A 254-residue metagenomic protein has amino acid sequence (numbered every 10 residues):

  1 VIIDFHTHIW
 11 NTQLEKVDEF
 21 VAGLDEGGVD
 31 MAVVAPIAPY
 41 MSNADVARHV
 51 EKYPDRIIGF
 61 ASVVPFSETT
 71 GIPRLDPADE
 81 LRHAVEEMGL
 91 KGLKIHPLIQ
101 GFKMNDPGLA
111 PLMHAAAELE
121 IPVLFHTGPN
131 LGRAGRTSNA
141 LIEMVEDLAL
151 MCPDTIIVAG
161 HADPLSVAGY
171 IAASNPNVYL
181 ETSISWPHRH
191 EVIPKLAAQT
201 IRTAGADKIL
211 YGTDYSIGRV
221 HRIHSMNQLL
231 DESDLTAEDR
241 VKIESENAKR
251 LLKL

Functional and structural regions predicted by a protein language model:
V1-H8, L14-M31, G205-K208, R219-L254: Mid-to-C-terminal alpha-helical segments outside catalytic/metal-binding sites
I2-T7, V33-P36, F60-S62, K94 (+3 more regions): Active-site neighborhood of phospho(di)ester-bond hydrolases with catalytic His/Asp-centered motifs
H6, L24, V46, A84 (+6 more regions): Conserved, mostly hydrophobic/aromatic
W10-Q13, P39-S42, F66-T69, Q100 (+4 more regions): Active-site environment of divalent metal-dependent phosphoester hydrolases
K16-E19, M41-H49, D76-E80, E143 (+2 more regions): Alpha-helical scaffolding within the catalytic cores of extracellular/periplasmic polymer-degrading hydrolases
L24, V50-P54, V85, A149 (+2 more regions): N-terminal cationic-hydrophobic initiation segments that often serve targeting/anchoring roles
M31, M41-L131, G135-R136, P176 (+1 more regions): Active-site gating/metal-coordination segments in enzymes
K91-G92, N105-L210: Catalytic pocket-lining loop regions of alpha/beta-barrel enzymes, especially the amidohydrolase/enolase/GH5 lineages
